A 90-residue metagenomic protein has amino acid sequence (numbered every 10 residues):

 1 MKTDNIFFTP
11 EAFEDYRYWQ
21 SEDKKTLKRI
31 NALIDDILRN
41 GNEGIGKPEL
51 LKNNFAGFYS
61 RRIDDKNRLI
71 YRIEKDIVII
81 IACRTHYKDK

Functional and structural regions predicted by a protein language model:
K2-N5, E11-L27, A32, I45 (+3 more regions): Enriched for short, Lys/Arg-rich terminal
